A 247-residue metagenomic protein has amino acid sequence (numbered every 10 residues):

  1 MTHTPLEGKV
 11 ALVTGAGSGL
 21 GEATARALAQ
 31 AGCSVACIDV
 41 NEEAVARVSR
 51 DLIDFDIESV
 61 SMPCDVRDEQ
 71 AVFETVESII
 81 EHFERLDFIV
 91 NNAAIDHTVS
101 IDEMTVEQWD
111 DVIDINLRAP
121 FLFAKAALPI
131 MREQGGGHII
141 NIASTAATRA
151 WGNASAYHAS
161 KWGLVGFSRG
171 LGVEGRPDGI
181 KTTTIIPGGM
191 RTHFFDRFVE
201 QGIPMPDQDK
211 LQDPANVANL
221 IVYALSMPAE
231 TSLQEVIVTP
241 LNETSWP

Functional and structural regions predicted by a protein language model:
G17-S18: Conserved glycine-rich cofactor-binding loop
C33-R47: Conserved glycine-rich Rossmann-like NAD(P)H-binding loop of the short-chain dehydrogenase/reductase
E42-E43, P63-E74, V106: The beta1-alpha1 cofactor-binding region of Rossmann-like NAD(H)/NADP(H)-dependent oxidoreductases
S100-I101, Q108-I113: Substrate-binding pocket helix/loop in short-chain dehydrogenase/reductase
A124, S160: Active-site helix of classical SDR
S144: Residue(s) in the substrate-gating loop at a strand-loop-helix junction that position the organic substrate next
I180, T184-I185, M205-T244: C-terminal helical subdomain
